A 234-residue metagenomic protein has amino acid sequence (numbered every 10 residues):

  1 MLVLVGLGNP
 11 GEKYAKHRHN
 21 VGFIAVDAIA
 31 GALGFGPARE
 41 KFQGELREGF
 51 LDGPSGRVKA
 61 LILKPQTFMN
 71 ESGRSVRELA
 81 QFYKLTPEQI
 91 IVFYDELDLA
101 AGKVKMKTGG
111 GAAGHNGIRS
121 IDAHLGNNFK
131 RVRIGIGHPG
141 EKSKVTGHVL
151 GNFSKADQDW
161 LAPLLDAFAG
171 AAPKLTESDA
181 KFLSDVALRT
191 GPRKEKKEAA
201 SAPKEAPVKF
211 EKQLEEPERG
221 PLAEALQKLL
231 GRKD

Functional and structural regions predicted by a protein language model:
L2-G109, R119-V132, P139-K144, L165 (+5 more regions): Nucleotide and nucleotide-moiety/phosphate-recognizing core
K105-G111, V149-F153: Short glycine-enriched, charge-decorated loop/helix-capping segments at active-site entrances that position
A113-G117: Hydrophobic alpha-helical segments within soluble ligand-binding/sensing domains
I134-G137, F153: Short, loop-centered acidic/histidine patches that primarily coordinate divalent metals
S143-A162: Short, electropositive alpha-helical surface patch
D157, L161-A171, E218-A225: Short, hydrophobic-biased amphipathic alpha-helical segments
V186, K194-A199: Accessory alpha-helical/coil subdomains and C-terminal extensions that flank or cap enzyme catalytic cores
K197-D234: Intrinsically disordered, low-complexity charged/polar segments
